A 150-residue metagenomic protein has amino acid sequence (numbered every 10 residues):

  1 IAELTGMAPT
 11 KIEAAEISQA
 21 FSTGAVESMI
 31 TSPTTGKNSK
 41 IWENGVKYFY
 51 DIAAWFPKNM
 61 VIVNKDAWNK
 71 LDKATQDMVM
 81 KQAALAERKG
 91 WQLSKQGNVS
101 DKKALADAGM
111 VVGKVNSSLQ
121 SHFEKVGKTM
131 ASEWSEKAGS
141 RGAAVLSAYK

Functional and structural regions predicted by a protein language model:
I1-K150: N-terminal secretory/targeting leader peptides
